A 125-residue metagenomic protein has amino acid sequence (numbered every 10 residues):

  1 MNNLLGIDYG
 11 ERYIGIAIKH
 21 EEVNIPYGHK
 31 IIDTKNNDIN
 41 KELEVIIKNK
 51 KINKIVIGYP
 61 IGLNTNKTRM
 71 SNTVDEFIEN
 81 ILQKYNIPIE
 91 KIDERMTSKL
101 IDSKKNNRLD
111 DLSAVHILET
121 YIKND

Functional and structural regions predicted by a protein language model:
N2-L5, E11-D125: Phosphate- and other anionic-substrate recognition elements at nucleic-acid/protein interfaces
